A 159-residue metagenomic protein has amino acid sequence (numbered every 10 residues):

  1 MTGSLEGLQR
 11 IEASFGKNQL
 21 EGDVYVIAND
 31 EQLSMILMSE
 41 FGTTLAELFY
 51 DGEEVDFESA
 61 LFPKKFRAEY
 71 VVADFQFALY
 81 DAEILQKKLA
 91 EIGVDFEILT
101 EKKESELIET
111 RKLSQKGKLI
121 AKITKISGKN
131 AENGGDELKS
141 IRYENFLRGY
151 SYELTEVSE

Functional and structural regions predicted by a protein language model:
M1-Y25, E159: N-terminal leader/targeting segments and the immediate start of mature chains
T2-S4, V26-E31, G134-D136: Edge/loop elements at the starts and ends of beta-strands within beta-rich repeat scaffolds
I11, T43, E58, F66-E159: Mature, soluble, non-transmembrane domains
K17-L20, Y25-G42: Structural recognition of beta-strand segments within beta-rich domains
D23-Y25, L45-E47, K122: Short, surface-exposed charged micro-motifs
L48-E53: Short Gly/aromatic-enriched secondary-structure transition segments
